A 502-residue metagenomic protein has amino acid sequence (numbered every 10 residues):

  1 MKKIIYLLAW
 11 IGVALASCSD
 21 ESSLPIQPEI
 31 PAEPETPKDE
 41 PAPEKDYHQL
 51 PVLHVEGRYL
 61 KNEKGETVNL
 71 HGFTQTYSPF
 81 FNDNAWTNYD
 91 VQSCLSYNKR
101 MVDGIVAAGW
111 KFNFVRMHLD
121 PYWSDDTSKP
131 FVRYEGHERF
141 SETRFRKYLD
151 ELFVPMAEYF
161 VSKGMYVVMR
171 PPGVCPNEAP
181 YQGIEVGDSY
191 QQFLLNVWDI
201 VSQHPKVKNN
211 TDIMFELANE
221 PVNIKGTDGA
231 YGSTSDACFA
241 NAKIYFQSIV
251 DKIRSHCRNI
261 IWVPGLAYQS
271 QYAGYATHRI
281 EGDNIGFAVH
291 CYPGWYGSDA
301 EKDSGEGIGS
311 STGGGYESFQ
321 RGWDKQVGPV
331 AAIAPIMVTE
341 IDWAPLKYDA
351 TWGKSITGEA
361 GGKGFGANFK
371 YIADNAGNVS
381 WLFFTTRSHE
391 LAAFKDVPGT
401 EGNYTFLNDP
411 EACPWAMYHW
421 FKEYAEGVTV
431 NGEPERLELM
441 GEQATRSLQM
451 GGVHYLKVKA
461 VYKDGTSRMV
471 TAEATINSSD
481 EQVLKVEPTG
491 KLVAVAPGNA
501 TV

Functional and structural regions predicted by a protein language model:
K2-W10: Sec-dependent signal peptide recognition, specifically the positively charged N-region followed immediately by
L15-S17: C-terminal motif of bacterial Sec signal peptides marking the signal peptidase cleavage site
S19-E21: Bacterial signal peptide processing site
Q27-R116, S128-R139, A425: N-terminal carbohydrate-binding accessory modules
L50-L53, Y77, F81-C94, V106 (+4 more regions): Extracellular glycoside hydrolase catalytic/binding regions
L53, N98-K99, S162, G432-E438: A broad structural signal for short, well-ordered beta-strand segments within beta-sheet-rich domains
V91-P176, F193-L194, Y245-C257, G353 (+1 more regions): Aromatic-lined substrate-binding rim segments of carbohydrate-active enzymes
V430-V502: Extracytoplasmic soluble-region selector
